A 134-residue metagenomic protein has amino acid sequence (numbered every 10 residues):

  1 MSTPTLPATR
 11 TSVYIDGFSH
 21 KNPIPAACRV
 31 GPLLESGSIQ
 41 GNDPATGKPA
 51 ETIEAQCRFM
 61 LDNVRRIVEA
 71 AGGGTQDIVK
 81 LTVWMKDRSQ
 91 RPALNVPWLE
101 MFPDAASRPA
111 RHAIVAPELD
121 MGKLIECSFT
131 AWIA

Functional and structural regions predicted by a protein language model:
M1-D62, R66-V79, M85-A134: N-terminal presequence-like segments and the immediate start of the first folded domain
